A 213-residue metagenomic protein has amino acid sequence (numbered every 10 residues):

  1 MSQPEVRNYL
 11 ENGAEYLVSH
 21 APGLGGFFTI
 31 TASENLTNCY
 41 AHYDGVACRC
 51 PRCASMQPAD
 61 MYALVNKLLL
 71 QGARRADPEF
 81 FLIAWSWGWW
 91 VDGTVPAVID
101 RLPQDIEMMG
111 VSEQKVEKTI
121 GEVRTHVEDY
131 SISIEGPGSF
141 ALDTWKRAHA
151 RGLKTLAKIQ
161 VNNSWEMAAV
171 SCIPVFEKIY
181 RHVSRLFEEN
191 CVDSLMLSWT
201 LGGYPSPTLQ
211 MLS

Functional and structural regions predicted by a protein language model:
M1: Substrate-binding cleft and catalytic face of glycoside hydrolase catalytic domains, especially the flexible beta-alpha
P4-E15, H20-S213: Catalytic-core regions of glycoside hydrolase
